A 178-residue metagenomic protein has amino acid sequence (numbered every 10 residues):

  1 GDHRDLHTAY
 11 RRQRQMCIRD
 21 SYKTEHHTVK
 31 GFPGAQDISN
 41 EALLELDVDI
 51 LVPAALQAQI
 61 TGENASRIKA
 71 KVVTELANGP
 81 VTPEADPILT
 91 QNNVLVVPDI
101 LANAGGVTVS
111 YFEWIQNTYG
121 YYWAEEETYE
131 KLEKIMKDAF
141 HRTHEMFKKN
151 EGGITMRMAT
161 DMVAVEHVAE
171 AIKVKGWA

Functional and structural regions predicted by a protein language model:
G1-R14, I18: Single conserved hydrophobic/aromatic residue that forms the stacking wall/gate of nucleotide- or nucleobase-binding
H3, G31, Q36-S39, P53 (+3 more regions): Preference for short coil/turn "hinge" residues that link or interrupt alpha-helices
H7, E41, A54, L132-E133: Short acidic-aromatic active-site loops that bind/stabilize oxyanions
H7-A9, L44, S66: Generic structural signal for beta-strand residues in well-ordered domains
R11-Q15, S39, T61, T82-P83 (+1 more regions): General structural signal for secondary-structure boundaries
Q13, L46-D47, K69: Alpha-helix C-terminal capping/helix-to-coil transition sites in glycosyltransferase folds
R19-N64: A structured beta-alpha segment of the ubiquitous adenosine-cofactor-binding alpha/beta core
S66-A178: Adenosine-phosphate binding glycine-rich loop
